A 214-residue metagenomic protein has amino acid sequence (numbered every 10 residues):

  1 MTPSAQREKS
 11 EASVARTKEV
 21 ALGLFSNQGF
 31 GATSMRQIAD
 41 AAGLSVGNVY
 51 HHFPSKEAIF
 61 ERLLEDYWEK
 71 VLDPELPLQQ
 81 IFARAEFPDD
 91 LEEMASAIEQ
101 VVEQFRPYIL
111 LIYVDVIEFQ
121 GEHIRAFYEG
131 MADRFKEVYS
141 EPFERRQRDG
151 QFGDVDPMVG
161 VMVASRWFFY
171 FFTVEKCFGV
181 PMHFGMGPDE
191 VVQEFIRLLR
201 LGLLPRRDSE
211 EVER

Functional and structural regions predicted by a protein language model:
M1-A12, P77-Q79, R207-R214: N-terminal intrinsically disordered/low-complexity leader segments
A12, R16, V20, L24-A58 (+1 more regions): Helix-turn-helix
E65-V71: Short, basic, alpha-helical segments at the C-terminal edge of helix-turn-helix-like DNA-binding modules
L76-Y108, P157-A164, D208: Hydrophobic alpha-helical connector segments
Q80, E103-R125, T173-F178: Amphipathic alpha-helical segments used for helix-helix packing
Q100-Q104, L111, G121-D149, V159 (+1 more regions): Amphipathic alpha-helical packing segments from all-alpha helical-bundle domains
A132-V161, F178-P181, L203-E211: Hydrophobic alpha-helical bundle segments that form small-molecule/ligand-binding pockets
G153-K176, P188-L201: Hydrophobic alpha-helical segments that form the core of small-molecule binding pockets and/or dimer interfaces
